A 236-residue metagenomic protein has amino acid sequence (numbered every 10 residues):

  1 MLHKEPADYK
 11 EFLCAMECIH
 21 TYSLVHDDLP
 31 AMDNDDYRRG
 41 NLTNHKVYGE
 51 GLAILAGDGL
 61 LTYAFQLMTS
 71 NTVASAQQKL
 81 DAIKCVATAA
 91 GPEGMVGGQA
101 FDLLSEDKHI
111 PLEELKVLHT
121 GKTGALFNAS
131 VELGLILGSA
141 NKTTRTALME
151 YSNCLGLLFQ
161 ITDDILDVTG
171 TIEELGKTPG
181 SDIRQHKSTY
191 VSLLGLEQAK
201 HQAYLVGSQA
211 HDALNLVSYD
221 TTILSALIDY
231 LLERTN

Functional and structural regions predicted by a protein language model:
M1-L214, Y219-L232: Mg2+-dependent prenyl diphosphate-binding active-site environment of isoprenoid biosynthetic enzymes
T235-N236: Short cytosolic juxtamembrane segments of multi-pass membrane proteins
